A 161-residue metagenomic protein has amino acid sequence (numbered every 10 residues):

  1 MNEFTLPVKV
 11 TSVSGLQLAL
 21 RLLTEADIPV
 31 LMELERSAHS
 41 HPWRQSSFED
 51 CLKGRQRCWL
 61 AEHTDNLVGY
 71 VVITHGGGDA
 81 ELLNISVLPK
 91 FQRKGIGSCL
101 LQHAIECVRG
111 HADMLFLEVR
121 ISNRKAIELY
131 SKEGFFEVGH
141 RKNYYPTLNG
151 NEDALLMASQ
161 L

Functional and structural regions predicted by a protein language model:
N2-K94, S98-C107, N143, Q160-L161: Acetyl-CoA-dependent GNAT
N2-V10, F116-E118, F136-E152: Conserved catalytic-core motifs of GNAT/GCN5-like acyltransferases
R21, E118-R120: Surface-exposed loop and edge beta-strand positions of immunoglobulin-like domains
E81, A126-Y130: Conserved N-terminal glycine/acidic-rich loop preference
L101, S122-A126, N143-L148: Short glycine/proline-centered loop/turn elements that form peptide/ligand docking sites
V108-E118: Conserved GNAT acetyl-CoA-binding A-motif
Y130, F135, M157: Conserved active-site tyrosine of GNAT-family acetyltransferases
